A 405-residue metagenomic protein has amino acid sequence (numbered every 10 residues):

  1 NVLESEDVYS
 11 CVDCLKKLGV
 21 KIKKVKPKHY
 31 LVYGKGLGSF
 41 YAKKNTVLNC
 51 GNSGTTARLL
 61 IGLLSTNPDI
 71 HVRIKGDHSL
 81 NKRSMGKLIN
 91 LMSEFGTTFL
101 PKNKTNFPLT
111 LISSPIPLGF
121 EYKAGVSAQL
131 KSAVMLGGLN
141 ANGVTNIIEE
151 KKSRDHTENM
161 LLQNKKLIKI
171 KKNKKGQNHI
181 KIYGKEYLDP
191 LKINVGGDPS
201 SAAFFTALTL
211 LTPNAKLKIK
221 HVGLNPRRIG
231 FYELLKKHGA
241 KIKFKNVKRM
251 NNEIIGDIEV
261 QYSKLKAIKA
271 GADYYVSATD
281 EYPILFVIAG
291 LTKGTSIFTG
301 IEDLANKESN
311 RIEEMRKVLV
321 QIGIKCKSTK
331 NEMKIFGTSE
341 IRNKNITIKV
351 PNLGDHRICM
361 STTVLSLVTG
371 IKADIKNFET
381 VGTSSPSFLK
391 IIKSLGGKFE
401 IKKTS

Functional and structural regions predicted by a protein language model:
N1-S405: Structural preference for solvent-exposed beta-strand-turn elements and adjacent flexible terminal/loop segments within
